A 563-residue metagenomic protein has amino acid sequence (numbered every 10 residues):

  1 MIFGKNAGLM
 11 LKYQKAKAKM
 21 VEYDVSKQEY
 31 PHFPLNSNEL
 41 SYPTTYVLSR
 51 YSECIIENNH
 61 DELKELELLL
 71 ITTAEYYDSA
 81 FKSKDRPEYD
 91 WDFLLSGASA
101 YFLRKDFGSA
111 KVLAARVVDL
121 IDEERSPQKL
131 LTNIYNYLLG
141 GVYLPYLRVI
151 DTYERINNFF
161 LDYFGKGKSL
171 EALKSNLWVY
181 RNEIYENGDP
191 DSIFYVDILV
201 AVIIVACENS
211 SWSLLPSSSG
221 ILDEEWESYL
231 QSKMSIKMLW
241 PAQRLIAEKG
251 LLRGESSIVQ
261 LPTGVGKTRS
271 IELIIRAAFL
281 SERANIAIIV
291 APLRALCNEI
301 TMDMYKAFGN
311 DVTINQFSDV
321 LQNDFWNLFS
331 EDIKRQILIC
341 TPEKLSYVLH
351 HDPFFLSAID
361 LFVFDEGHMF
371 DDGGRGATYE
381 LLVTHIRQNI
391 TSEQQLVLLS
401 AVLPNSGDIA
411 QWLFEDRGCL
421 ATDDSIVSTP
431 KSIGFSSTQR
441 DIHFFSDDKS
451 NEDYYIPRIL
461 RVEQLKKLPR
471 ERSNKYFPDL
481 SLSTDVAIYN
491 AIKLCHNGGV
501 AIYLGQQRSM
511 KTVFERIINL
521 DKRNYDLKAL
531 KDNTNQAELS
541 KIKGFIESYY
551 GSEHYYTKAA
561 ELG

Functional and structural regions predicted by a protein language model:
M1-E225, K493-C495: N-terminal accessory nucleic-acid engagement/regulatory domains that precede and modulate ATP-driven motor cores
P216-Y229, I246, P262-V265, R269 (+5 more regions): Conserved C-terminal RecA-like helicase domain
S235-R253: N-terminal pre-P-loop "Q-motif" helix
S256, N285-I286, K334-L338, A358-L361 (+2 more regions): Loop/turn-to-beta-strand initiation segments
V259-V265, G367-F370, T384-D408, W412: Conserved helicase ATPase motor motifs in RecA-like P-loop NTPase domains
K267-R276, A377-V383: Motif I (Walker A/P-loop) of helicase-class P-loop NTPases
L338, P342-S346, D352-Q395: SF2 helicase catalytic motif II
L396-R516: Conserved interdomain linker/interface between the two RecA-like ATPase lobes of SF2 helicase motors
